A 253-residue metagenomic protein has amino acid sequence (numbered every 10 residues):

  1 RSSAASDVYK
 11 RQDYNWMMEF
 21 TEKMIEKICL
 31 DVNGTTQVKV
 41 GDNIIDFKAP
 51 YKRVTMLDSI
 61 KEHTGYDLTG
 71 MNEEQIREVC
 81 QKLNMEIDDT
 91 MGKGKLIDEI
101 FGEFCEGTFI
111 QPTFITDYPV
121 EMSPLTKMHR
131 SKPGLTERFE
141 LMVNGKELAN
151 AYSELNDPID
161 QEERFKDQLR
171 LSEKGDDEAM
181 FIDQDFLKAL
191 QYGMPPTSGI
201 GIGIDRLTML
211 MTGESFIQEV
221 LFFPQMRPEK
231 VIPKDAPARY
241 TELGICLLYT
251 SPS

Functional and structural regions predicted by a protein language model:
R1-A5, Y9, C246-S253: Single conserved hydrophobic/aromatic residue that forms the stacking wall/gate of nucleotide- or nucleobase-binding
D7, S59, I115, A151 (+1 more regions): A residue-level signal for conserved active-site and pocket-lining positions in enzyme catalytic cores
K10-M17: Catalytic palm subdomain of template-directed nucleic-acid polymerases, centered on the conserved carboxylate motif
M18-I28: Short amphipathic C-terminal alpha-helix that caps PH/PH-like domains
K27-K146, D167-M194, I232-G244: Metal-assisted phosphate- and nucleotidyl-transfer catalytic regions
G102, M209-F216: Short, amphipathic C-terminal "tail helix"
E147-N150, E154, P195-L210: Conserved phosphate/anionic-ligand binding catalytic regions in large, soluble enzymes, centered on
Q191, E214-R239: Acidic, carboxylate-rich catalytic segments that either coordinate divalent cations
